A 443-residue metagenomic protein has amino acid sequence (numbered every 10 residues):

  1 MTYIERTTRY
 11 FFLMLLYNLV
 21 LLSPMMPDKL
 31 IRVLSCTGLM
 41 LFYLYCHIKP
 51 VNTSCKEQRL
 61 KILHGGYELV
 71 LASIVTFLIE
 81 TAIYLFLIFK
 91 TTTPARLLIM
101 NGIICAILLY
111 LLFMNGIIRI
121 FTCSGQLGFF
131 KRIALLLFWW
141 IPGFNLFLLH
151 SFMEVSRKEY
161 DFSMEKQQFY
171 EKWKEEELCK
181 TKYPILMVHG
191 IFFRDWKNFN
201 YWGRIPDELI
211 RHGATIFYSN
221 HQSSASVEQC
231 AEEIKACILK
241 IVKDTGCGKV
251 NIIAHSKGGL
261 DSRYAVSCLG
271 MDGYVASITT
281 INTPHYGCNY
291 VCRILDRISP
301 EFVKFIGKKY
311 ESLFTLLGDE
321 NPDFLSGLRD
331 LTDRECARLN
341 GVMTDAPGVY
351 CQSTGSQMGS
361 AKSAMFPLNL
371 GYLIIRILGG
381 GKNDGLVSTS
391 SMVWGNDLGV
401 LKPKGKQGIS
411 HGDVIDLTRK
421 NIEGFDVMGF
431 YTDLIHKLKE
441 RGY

Functional and structural regions predicted by a protein language model:
M1-N198: Flexible, membrane-associating and regulatory peripheral segments of lipid-active enzymes
T2-Y10, V20-I31, H189, I216 (+2 more regions): Serine-dependent carboxylesterase/thioesterase catalytic core of lipase-like alpha/beta-hydrolase/SGNH enzymes
R32, I99-A106, F130-L137, D345-Y443: C-terminal catalytic-base region of ester-bond hydrolases, centering on the histidine of the charge-relay
E177-K249: Active-site catalytic motif of lipid deacylating hydrolases and related acyltransferases
C179-K180, G270-G273, M343-P347: Extracellular/periplasmic catalytic domains that process cell-envelope and extracellular macromolecules
F192-F193, S223-S224, K257-G259, P284-Y286 (+1 more regions): Solvent-exposed loop/turn segments at secondary-structure junctions within structured extracellular/periplasmic domains
F199-N200, C288-I294, K362-P367: Short aromatic-enriched loop/helix-cap "lid" or pocket-rim segments at secondary-structure transitions that line
F324-V342, T432-G442: A Trp-anchored, charged/polar loop motif used as the substrate-binding/catalytic surface of acyl/ester-handling
